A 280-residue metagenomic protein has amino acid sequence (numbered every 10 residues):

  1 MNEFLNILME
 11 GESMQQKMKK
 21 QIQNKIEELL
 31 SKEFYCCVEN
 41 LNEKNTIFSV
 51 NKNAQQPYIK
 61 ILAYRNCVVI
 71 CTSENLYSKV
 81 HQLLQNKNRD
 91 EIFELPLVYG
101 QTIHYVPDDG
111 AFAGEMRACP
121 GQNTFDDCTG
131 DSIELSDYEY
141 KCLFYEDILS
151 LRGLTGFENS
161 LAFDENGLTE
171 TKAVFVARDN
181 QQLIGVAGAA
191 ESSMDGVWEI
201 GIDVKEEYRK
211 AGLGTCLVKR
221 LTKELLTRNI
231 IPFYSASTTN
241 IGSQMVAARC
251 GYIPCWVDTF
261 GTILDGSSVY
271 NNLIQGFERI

Functional and structural regions predicted by a protein language model:
F4-L154: Acyl-donor-binding surface of acyltransferase catalytic domains
L8, L168-V174, D258: Long, contiguous binding/interaction regions
V98-P107, I253-Y270: Conserved catalytic-core motifs of GNAT/GCN5-like acyltransferases
L154-A173: Active-site rim helix/loop that mediates acceptor-substrate recognition in acyltransferases
L168-K172, D179, G185-G196, D203: A conserved beta-strand-loop-helix scaffold within acyl/acetyltransferase catalytic domains
G201-K210: A short, internal acetyl-CoA/4′-phosphopantetheine-binding micro-motif in the GNAT/acyltransferase core
K210-K223, M245, R249: Conserved acetyl-CoA-binding loop-helix of GNAT-fold acetyltransferases
T227-A236: Conserved GNAT acetyl-CoA-binding A-motif
